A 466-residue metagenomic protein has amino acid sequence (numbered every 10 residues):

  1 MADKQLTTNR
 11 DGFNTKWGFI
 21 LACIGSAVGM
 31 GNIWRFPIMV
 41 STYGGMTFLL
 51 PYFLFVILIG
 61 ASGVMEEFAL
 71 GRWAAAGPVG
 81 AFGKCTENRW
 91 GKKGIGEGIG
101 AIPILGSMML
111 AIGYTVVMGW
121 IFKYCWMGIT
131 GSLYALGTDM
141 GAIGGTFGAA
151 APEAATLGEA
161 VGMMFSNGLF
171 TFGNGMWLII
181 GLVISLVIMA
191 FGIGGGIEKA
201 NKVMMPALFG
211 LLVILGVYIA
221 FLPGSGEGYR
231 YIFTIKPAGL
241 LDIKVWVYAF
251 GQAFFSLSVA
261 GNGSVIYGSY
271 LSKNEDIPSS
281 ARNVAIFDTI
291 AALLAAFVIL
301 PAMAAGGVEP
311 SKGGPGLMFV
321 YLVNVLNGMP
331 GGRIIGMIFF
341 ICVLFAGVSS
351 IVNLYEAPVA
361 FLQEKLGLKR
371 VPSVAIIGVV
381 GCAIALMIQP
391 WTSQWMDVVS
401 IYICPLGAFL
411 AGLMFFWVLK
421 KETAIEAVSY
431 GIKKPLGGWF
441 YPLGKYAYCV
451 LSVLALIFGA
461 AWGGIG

Functional and structural regions predicted by a protein language model:
M1-W34, G63-F68, R72-A101, I143 (+2 more regions): Membrane-interface "cap" regions at the ends of multi-pass membrane proteins
A2, L6, M118-A142, A160-L169 (+6 more regions): Helix-loop-helix connectors at the membrane interface of multi-pass transporters/channels
A2-F13, W17, E198, K202-V348 (+1 more regions): Membrane-embedded translocation segments of transport machinery
Q5-D11, M39-Y43, A76-I102, T115-A190 (+6 more regions): Inter-helical loop and helix-membrane interface segments of multi-pass membrane transporters/permeases
T15-F55, N262-G263, G268, E275 (+2 more regions): Transmembrane helix-boundary motif of multi-pass solute transporters/channels
G18-F19, G175, F287-L293, R333-G336 (+4 more regions): Loop-to-transmembrane helix boundary motifs in multi-pass membrane proteins
R35-Y52, G71-G77, W120, G196-M204 (+6 more regions): Transmembrane helix-loop boundary segments of multi-pass membrane transporters
I99-I104, V359, L366-G378, V398-L456 (+1 more regions): C-terminal membrane-solvent junction of multi-pass transporters and transport-like membrane proteins
